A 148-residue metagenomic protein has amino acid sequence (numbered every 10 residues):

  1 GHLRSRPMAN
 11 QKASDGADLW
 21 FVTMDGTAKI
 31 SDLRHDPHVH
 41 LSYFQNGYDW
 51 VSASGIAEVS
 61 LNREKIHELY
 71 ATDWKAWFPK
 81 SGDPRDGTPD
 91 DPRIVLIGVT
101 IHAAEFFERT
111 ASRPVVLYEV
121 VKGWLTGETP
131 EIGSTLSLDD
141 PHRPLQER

Functional and structural regions predicted by a protein language model:
G1-G16, D32: An N-terminal domain-cap segment
G1-H2, G47-D49, F107: Short glycine/serine/proline-enriched coil/turn segments at secondary-structure junctions
S5-P7, S52-S54, T135: Well-ordered beta-strand positions in beta-sheet-rich domains
Q11, S42-F44, F107: A generic structural motif
K29-I101: Short, structured beta-strand-loop surface elements
D86-R148: C-terminal edge-of-domain segments
